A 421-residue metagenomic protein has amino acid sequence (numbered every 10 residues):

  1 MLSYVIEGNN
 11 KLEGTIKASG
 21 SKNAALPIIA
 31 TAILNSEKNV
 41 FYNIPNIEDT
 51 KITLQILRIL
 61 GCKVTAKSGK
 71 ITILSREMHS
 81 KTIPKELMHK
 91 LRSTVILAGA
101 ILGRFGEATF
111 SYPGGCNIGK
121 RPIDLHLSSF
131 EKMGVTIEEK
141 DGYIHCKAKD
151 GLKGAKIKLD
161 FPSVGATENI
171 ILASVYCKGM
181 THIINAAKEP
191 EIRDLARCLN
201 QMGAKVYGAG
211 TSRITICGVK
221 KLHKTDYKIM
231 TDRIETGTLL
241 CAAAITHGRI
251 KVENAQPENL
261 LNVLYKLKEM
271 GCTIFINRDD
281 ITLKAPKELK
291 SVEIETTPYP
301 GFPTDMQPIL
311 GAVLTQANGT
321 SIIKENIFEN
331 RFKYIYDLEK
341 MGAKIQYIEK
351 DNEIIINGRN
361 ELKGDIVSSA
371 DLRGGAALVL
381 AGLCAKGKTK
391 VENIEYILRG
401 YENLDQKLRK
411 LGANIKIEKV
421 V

Functional and structural regions predicted by a protein language model:
M1-V421: Short, structured segments at the rim of ligand-binding sites
